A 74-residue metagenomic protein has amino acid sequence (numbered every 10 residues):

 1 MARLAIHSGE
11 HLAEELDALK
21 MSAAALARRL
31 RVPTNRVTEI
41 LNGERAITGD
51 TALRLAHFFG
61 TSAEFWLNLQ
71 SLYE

Functional and structural regions predicted by a protein language model:
M1-M21, N68: A short, Lys/Arg-rich alpha-helix, primarily the initiator
S8, S62-A63: Hydrophobic side chains within well-formed alpha-helices
E14-A18, A24, R28, H57: Short juxta-domain linker segments that transition from a proline/glycine-rich, charged coil into a short amphipathic
M21-N42: Short alpha-helical DNA-recognition segment
E39, G43-A46, L72: Alpha-helical DNA-recognition elements
E44-F58: Short, basic-rich loop-to-helix N-cap that marks the start of a DNA-contacting helix
F65-E74: Short, charged recognition helix plus adjacent turn of helix-turn-helix-like nucleic-acid-binding domains
